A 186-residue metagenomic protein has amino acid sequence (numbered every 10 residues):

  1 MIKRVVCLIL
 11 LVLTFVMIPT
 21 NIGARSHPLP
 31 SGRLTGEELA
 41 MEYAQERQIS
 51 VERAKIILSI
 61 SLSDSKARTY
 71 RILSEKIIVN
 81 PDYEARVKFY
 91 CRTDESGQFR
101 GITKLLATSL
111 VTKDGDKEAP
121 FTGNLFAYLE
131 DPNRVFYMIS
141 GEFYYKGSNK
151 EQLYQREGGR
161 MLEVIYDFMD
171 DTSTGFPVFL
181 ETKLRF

Functional and structural regions predicted by a protein language model:
M1-K88, R92: N-terminal prepro-regions of secreted/extracellular proteins
D64-F186: Mature secreted bioactive peptide module from preproproteins
